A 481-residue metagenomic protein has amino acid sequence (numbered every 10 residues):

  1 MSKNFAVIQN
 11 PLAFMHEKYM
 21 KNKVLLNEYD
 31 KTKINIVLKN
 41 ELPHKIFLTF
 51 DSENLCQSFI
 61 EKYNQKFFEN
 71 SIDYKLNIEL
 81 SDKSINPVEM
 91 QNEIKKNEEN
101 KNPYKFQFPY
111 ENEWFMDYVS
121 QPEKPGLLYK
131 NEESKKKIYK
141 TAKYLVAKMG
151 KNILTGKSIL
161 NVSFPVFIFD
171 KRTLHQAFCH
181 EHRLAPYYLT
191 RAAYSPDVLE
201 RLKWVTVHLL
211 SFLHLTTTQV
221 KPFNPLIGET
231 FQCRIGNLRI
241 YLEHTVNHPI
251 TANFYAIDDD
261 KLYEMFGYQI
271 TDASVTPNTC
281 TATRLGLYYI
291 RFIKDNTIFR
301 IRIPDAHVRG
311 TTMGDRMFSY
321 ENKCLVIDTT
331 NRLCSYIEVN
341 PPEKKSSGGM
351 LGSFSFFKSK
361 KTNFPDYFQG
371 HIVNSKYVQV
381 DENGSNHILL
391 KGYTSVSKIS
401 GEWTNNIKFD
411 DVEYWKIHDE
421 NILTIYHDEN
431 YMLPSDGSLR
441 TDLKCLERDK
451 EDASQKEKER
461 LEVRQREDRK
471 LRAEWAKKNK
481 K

Functional and structural regions predicted by a protein language model:
S2-A6, D30-I34, L42-I46, I72-L76 (+5 more regions): Core residues of folded domains in eukaryotic genome-function proteins
S2-H44, D51-S58, N70-S71: Canonical RRM/RBD RNA-binding surface and closely related RRM-like beta-sheet modules in eukaryotic RNA-binding proteins
F5-Q9, L25, N35-V37, K45-D51 (+5 more regions): Beta-strand cores of modular interaction/reader domains in eukaryotic scaffold and signaling proteins, especially PDZ
L48, L55, K62, N322-V326: Eukaryotic beta-sheet cores, primarily in C2 and C2-like/PH beta-sandwich modules
Q57-N64, D197: Charge-rich, low-aromatic oligomerization/scaffolding segments with amphipathic character
F67-I85: Low-complexity RS/RG/RGG-rich segments used by eukaryotic RNA-binding proteins and nuclear co-regulators for mRNP
S84-T190, Y194-S195, L199-K481: Extended acidic, Ser/Thr- and Pro-enriched interaction/regulatory segments
